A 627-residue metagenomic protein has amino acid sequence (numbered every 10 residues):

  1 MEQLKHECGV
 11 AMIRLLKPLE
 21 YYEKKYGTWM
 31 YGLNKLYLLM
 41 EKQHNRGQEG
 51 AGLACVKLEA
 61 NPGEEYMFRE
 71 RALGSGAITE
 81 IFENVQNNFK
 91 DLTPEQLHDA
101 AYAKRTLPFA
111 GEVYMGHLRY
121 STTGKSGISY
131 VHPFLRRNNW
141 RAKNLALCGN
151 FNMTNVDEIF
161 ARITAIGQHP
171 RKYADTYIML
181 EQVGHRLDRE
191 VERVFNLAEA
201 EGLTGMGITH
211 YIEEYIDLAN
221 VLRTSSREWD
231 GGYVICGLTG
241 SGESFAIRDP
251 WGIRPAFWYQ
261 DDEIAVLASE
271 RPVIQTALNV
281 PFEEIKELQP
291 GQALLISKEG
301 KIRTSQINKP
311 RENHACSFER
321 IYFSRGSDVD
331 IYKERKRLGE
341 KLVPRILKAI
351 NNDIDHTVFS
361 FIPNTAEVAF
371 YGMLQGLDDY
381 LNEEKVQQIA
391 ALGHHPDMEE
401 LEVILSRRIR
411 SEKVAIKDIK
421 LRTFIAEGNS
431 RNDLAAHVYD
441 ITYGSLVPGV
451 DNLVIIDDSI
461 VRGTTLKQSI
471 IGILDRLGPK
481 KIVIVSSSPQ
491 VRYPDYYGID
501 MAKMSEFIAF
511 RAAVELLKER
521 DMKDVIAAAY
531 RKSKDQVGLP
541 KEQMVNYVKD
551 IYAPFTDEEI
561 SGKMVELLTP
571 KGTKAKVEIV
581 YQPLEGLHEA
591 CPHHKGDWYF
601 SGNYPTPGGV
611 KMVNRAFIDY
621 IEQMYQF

Functional and structural regions predicted by a protein language model:
M1-Q289, L295-V358, I362-P363: Conserved short alpha-helical segments that host acidic/polar catalytic motifs at enzyme active sites
S226, S241-E243, R248, Q260 (+8 more regions): PRPP-dependent phosphoribosyltransferase catalytic core
E228-G231, E334-D355, V368, M373-G376 (+2 more regions): Phosphate/ATP-binding catalytic cores across multiple sugar-kinase/actin-like superfamilies, primarily ASKHA
G237, R248-D249, S269-R271, K298 (+6 more regions): Active-site proximal loops enriched in glycine and acidic residues that flank catalytic Cys/His/Asp and coordinate
L294, L342, F359, M373 (+2 more regions): Conserved hydrophobic/aromatic pocket- or pore-lining residues that grip, position, or stack substrates in active sites
T357, E367-V414: Carboxylate/His-rich catalytic cores and anion/metal-binding grooves
F359, A366-M373, L377, S411 (+3 more regions): Extended, hydrophobic alpha-helical segments in both membrane/secreted and soluble proteins
